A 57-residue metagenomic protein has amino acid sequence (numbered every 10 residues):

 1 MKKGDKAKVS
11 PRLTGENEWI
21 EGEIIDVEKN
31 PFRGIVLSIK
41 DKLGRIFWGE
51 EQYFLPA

Functional and structural regions predicted by a protein language model:
K3-P56: Basic/aromatic-rich interaction segments and small domains that mediate binding to polyanionic partners
